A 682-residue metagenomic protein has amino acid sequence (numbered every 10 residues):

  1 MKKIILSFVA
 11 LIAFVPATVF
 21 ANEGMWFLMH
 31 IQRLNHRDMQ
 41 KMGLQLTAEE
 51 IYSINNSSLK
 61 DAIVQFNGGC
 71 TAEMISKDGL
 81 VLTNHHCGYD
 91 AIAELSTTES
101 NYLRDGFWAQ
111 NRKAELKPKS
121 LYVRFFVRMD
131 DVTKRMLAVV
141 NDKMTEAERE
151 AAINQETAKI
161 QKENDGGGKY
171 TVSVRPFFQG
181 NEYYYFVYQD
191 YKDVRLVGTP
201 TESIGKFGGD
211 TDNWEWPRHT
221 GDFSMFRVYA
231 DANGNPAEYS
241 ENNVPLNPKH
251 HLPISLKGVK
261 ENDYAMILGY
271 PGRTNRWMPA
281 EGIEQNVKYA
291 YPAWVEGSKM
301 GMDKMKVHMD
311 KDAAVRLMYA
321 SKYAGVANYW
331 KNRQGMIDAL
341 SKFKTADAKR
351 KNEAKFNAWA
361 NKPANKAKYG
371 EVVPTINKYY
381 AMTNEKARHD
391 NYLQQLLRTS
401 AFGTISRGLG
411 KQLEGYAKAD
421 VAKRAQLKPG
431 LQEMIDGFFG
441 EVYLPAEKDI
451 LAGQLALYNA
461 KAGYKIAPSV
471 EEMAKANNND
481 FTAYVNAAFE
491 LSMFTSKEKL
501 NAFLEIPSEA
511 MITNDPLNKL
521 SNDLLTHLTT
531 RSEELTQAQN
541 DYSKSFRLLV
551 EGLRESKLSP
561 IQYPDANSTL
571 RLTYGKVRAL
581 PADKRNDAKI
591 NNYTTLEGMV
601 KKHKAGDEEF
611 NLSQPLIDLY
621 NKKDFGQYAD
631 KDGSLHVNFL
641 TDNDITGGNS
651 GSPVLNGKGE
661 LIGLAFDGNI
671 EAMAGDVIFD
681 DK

Functional and structural regions predicted by a protein language model:
K2-F8, I12, P16-K682: Terminal presequence/propeptide segments associated with secretion/organelle targeting and zymogen/polyprotein
